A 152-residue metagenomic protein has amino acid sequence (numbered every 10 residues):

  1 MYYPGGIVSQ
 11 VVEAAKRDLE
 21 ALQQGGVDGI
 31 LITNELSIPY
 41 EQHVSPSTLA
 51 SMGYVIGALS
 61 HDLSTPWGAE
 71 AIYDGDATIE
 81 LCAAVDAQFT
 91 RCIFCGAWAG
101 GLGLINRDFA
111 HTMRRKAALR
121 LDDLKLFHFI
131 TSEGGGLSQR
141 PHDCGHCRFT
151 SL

Functional and structural regions predicted by a protein language model:
M1-R17, P66-D74, H128-G145: Active-site mouth loops of central-metabolism enzymes
V8-E13, P46-G53, I105-A110, R140-H146: Charged helix-capping and loop-helix junction motifs
A14-G26, I79-A83, A110-R120: Short amphipathic alpha-helices and their capping/turn segments at secondary-structure boundaries
A15, L22, L59, C82 (+2 more regions): Generic structural signal for hydrophobic
Q23-S51, A97-L102, L152: Glycine-rich, proline-tolerant flexible connector loops at the mouths of alpha/beta enzymes
E41-A69, R107-H128: Alpha-helix-loop-beta-strand connector modules within alpha/beta enzyme cores
M52-G100: Glycine/small-residue-rich loop that forms an oxyanion/phosphate-binding "nest" at active or ligand-binding sites
A83-S151: Conserved anion-binding
